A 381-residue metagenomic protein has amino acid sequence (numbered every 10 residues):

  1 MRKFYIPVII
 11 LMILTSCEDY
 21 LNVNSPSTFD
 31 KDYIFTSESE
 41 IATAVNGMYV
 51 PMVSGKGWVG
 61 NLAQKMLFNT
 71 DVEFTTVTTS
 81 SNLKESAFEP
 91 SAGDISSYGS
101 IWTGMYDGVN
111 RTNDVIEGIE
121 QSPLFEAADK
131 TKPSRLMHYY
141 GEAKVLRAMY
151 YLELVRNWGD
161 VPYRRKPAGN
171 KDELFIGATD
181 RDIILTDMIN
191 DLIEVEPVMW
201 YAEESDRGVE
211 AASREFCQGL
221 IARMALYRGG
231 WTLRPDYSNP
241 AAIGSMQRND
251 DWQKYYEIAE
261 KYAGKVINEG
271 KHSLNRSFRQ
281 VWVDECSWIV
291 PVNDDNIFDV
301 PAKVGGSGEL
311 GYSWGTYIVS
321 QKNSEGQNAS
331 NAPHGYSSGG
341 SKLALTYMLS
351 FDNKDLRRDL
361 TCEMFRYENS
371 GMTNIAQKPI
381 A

Functional and structural regions predicted by a protein language model:
M1-P26: Bacterial Sec-dependent N-terminal signal peptides
F4-V8, L14, A127-M137, L152 (+2 more regions): Secondary-structure transition into beta-strands, especially the periplasmic turns and strand N-termini that construct
E18-N82, G159-V161, I193, A211-I380: An aromatic- and glycine-enriched ligand-binding surface/loop that stacks and positions planar moieties
S25-P26, P162-R165, M199, E203: Proline-rich low-complexity regions
D30, A42-K56, T78-W158, D172-T186 (+1 more regions): Conserved, well-structured interaction surfaces
E89, R164, D299: Residue-level detector of conserved, well-ordered beta-strand and adjacent loop positions that form binding/recognition
P167-K171: Short edge-strand/loop segments of extracellular domains
